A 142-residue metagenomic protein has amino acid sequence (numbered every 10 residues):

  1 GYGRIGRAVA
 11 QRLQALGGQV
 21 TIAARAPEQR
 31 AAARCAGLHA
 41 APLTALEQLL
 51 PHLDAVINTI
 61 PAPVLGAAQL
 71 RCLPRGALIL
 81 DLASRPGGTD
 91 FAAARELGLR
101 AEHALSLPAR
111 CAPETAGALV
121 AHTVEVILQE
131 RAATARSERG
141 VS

Functional and structural regions predicted by a protein language model:
G1, A24, A83: Short beta-strand/turn micro-motifs composed of small residues that flank or help shape donor/cofactor-binding pockets
G1-Q14: Glycine-rich adenosine-cofactor-binding loop
R4, V20, V56, I60 (+1 more regions): A short glycine-/small-residue-rich loop at the edge of a beta-strand within enzyme catalytic domains
A10, T21-A24, A41, I57-T59: Short, conserved beta-strand edge motifs with alternating hydrophobic and charged residues
R12-Q19, G76, L99-R100: Conserved S-adenosyl-L-methionine
A15-A36: NAD(P)-binding Rossmann-fold cofactor-contacting core
Q29-P108: Rossmann-like adenosine-cofactor binding region
R85-S142: Adenosine-phosphate binding glycine-rich loop
